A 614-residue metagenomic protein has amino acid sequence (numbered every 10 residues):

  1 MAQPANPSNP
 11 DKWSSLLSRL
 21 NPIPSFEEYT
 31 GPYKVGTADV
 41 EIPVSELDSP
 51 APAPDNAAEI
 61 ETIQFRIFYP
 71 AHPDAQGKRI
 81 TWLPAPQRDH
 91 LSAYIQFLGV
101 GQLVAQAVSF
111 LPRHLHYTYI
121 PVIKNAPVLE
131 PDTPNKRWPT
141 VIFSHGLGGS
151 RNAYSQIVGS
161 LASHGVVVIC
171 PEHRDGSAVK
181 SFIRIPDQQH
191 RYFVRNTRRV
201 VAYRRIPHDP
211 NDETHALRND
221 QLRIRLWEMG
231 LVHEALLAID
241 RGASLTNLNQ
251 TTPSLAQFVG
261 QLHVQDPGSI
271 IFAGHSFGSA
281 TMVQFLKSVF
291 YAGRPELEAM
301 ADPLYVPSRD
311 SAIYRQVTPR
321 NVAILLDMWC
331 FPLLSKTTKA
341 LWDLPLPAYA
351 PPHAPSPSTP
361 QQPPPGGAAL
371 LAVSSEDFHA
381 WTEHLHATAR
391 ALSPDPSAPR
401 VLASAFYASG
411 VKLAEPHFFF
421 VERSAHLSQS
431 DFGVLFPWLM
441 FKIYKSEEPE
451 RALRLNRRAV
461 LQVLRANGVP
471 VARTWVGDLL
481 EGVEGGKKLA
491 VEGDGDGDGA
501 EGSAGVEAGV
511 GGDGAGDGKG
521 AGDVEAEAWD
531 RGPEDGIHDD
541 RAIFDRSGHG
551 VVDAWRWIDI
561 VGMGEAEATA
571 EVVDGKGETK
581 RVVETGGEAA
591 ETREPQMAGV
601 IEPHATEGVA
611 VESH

Functional and structural regions predicted by a protein language model:
Q3, R423-L427, F432-H614: Alpha/beta-hydrolase-fold serine-hydrolase catalytic core, especially in secreted/extracellular enzymes
P4-V141, V460, G550-G575: Domain-level recognition of soluble alpha/beta enzyme cores, biased toward histidine phosphatases/phosphomutases
I123-W138, F143-K180: Short substrate-entry loop that stabilizes the transition state in hydrolases
D132, E296-E415, F420-H426: The feature captures the conserved acid-bearing segment of alpha/beta-hydrolase catalytic domains
G146, A273-M282: Gly/Ala-rich beta-loop-alpha elbow adjacent to hydrolase catalytic centers
F182-V264: Alpha/beta-hydrolase active-site loop
S269-I271: Residue in the alpha/beta-hydrolase core beta-strand immediately N-terminal to the catalytic nucleophile
S279-A292: Short glycine-enriched nucleophile-adjacent loop and the immediately C-terminal alpha-helix near the catalytic center
